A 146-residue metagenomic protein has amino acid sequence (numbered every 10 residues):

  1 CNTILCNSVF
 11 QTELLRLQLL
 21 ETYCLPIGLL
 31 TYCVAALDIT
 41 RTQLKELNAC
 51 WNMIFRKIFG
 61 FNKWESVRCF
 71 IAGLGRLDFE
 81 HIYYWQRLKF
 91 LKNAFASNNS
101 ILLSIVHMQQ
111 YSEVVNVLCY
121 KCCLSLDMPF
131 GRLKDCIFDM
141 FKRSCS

Functional and structural regions predicted by a protein language model:
C1-N98: Non-catalytic, peripheral interaction segments enriched in hydrophobic/basic residues
V67-S146: Extended C-terminal regions of large enzymes
